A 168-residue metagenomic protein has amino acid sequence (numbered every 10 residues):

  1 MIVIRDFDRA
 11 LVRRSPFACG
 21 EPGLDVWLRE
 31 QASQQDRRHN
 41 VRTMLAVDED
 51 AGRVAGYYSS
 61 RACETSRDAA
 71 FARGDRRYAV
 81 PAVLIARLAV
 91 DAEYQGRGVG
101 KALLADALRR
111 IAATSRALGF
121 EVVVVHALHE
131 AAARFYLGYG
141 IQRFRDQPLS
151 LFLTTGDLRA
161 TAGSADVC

Functional and structural regions predicted by a protein language model:
M1-R97, K101-C168: Non-catalytic substrate-recognition and accessory regions of acyl/acetyltransferase enzymes
